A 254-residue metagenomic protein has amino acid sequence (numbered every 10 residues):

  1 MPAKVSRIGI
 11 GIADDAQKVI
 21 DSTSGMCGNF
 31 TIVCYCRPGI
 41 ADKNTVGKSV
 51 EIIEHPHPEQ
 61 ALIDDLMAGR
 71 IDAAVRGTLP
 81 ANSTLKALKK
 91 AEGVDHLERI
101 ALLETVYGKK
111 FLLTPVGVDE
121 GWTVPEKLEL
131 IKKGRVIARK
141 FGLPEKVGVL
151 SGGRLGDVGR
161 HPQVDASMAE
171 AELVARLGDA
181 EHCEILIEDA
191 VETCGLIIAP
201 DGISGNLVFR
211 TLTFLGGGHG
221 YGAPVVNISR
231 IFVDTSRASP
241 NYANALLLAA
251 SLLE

Functional and structural regions predicted by a protein language model:
M1-A190, G195, S204-E254: Anion-binding alpha/beta catalytic cores of soluble intermediary-metabolism enzymes, centered on
